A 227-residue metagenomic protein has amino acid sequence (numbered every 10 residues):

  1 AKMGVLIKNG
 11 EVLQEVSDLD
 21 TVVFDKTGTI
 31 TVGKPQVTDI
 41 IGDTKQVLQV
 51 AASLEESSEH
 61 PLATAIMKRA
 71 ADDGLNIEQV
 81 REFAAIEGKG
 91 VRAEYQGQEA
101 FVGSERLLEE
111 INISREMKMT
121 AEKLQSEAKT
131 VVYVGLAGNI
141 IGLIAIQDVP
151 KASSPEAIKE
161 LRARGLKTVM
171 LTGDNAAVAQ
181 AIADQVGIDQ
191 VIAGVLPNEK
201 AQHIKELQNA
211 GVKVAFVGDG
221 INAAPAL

Functional and structural regions predicted by a protein language model:
A1-I7: Juxtamembrane helix-loop transition segments at the membrane interface in multi-pass membrane proteins
L6, F24, T29-T31, D39 (+2 more regions): A short hydrophobic beta-strand position within the conserved nucleotide-binding domain
I7, L13, L19, Y95-G97 (+2 more regions): Conserved ATP-binding TGD loop and adjacent catalytic N/P-domain core of P-type ATPases
V12-E15, G74-L75, E82-A85, E122-E127: Short loop/turn motifs at secondary-structure junctions and domain boundaries
S17-K26, I30-L62, M67, K89-V169: ATP-driven catalytic headpiece of P-type ATPases
T21, D39, Q79-E82, Q190 (+1 more regions): Extracellular/lumenal ectodomain signal focusing on beta-strand-rich modules and carbohydrate-recognition contexts
A65-N76: A short beta-strand->alpha-helix segment at the C-terminal rim of the class III nucleotidyl cyclase catalytic domain
R81-A84, A215-V217: Short beta-strand-to-loop elements that line the ligand-binding cleft of bilobed periplasmic-binding protein-like
